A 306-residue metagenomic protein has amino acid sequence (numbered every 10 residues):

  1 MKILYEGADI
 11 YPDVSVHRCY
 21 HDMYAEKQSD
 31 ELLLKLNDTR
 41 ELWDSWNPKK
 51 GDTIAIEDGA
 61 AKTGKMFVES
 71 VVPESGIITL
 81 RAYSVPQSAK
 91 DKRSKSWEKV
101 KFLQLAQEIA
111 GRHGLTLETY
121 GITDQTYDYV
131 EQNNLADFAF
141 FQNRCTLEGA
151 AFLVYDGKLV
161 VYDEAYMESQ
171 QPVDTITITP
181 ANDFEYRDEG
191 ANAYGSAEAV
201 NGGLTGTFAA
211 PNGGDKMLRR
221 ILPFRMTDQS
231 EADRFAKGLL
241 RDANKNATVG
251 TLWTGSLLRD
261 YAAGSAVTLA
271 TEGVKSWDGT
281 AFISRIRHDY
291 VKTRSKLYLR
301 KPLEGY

Functional and structural regions predicted by a protein language model:
M1-S88, A181: Assembly/oligomerization scaffold segments
M1-Y5, N47, V154-D156, D163-V291: Acidic, small/polar-enriched beta strand-loop surface segments
V16, S29-E31, T63, S75-I77 (+5 more regions): Extracytoplasmic
L34, S94-L117, Q132-D156, A199 (+1 more regions): Amphipathic, non-transmembrane alpha-helical segments in extracytoplasmic/periplasmic proteins
L36-D38, A82-S84, D163, N201 (+1 more regions): Flexible glycine-/small-residue-rich
S70-S84, K92, D289-K301: Short, solvent-exposed secondary-structure boundary/capping segments
I77-I78, S84-V85, G121-G190: Short beta-strand-centered interaction patches in the first periplasmic/extracellular domains of large envelope
K95-V100, L299-Y306: Glycine- and charge-enriched low-complexity intrinsically disordered segments
